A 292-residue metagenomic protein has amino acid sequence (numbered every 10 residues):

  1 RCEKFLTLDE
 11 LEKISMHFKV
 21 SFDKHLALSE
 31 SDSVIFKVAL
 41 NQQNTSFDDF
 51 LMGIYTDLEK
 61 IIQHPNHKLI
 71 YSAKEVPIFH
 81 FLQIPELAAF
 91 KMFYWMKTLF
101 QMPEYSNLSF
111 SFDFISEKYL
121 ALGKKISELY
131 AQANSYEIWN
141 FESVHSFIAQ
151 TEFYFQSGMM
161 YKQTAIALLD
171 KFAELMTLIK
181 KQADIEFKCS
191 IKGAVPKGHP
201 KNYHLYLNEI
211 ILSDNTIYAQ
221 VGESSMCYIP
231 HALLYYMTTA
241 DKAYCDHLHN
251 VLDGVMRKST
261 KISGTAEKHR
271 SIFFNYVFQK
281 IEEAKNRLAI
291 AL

Functional and structural regions predicted by a protein language model:
R1-F36: Basic, Lys/Arg-rich alpha-helical nucleic-acid-recognition elements, primarily the DNA-binding modules of transcription
S21-H25, A39-L40, Q83, K197-H204: Short alpha-helical interface elements
S29-L108: Helix-turn-helix/homeodomain-like alpha-helical modules used for DNA recognition and transcription-factor dimerization
Y94-K280: Hydrophobic protein-protein interaction segments
Q279-L292: N-terminal regulatory regions of homeobox transcription factors
